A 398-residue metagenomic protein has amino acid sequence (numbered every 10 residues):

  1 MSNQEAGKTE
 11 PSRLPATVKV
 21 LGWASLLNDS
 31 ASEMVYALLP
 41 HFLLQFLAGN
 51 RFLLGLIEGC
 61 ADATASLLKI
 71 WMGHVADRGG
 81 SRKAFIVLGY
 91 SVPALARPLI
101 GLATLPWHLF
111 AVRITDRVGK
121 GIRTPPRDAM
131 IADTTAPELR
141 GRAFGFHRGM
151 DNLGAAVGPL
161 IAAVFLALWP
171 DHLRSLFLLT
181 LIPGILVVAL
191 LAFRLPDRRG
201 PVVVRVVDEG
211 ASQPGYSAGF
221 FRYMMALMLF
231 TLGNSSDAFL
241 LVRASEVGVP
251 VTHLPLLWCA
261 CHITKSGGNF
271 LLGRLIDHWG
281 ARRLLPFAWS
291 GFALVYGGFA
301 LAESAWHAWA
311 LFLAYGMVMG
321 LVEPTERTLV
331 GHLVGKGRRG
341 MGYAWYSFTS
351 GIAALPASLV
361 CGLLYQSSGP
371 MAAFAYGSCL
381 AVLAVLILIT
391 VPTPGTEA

Functional and structural regions predicted by a protein language model:
S2-P15, D197-L227: Juxtamembrane intracellular "pre-TM" segments in multi-pass secondary transporters
K8-A65, F220-L257: Helix-loop boundary and gating motifs at the non-cytosolic
H41-F46, V157-F177, P356-A372: Transmembrane alpha-helix termini and helix-breaking/packing motifs in multi-pass membrane transporters
L56-H74, C259-L272: Central cavity-lining transmembrane alpha-helices of secondary-active solute carriers, predominantly the Major
L68-G80, L166, G268-A281, Y365: Helix-to-loop junctions at the C-terminal end of transmembrane segments in multipass secondary transporters
A84-P98, L181, R283-G298, S378: Structural signature of the two symmetry-related core transmembrane helices
I122-T135, L321-V334: Intracellular juxtamembrane helix-capping segments at the cytosolic ends of symmetry-related transmembrane helices
L181-V203, A384-P392: C-terminal membrane-cytosol helix-exit motif in multi-pass small-molecule transporters
